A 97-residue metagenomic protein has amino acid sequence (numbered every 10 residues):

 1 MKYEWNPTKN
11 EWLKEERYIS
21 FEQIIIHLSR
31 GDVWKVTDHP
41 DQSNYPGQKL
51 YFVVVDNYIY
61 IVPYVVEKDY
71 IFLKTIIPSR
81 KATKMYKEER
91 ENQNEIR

Functional and structural regions predicted by a protein language model:
M1-R97: Ribonuclease/tRNase effector modules and their secretory precursors
